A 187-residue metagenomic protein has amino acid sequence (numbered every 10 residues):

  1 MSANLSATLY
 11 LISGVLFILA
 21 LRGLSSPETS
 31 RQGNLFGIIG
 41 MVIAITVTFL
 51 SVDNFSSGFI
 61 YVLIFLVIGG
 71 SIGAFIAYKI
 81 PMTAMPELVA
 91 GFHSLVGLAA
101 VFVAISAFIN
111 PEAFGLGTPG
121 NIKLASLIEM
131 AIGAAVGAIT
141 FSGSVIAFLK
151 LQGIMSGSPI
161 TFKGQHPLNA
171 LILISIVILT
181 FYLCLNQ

Functional and structural regions predicted by a protein language model:
M1-F55, F59: N-terminal transmembrane signal-anchor/hairpin module of polytopic inner-membrane proteins
M1-G14, S51-S71, S126-F141, Q187: Structural signature of hydrophobic alpha-helical transmembrane segments
Y10-L21, M41-L50, V67-I76, V103-A104 (+2 more regions): Hydrophobic core segments of alpha-helical transmembrane domains in multi-pass membrane transport and ion-translocation
L16-T29, G70-V89, S144-P159: C-terminal ends of transmembrane helices
R31-G40, V62-I64, A84-V96, P159-L171: Cytoplasmic-side transmembrane-helix entry/capping segments in multi-pass membrane proteins
T48-L63, F75-P86, V101-P119, C184-Q187: Transmembrane alpha-helix boundary signature
G91, I128-L171: Membrane-embedded alpha-helical modules
N110-L124, G153-S158: Membrane-interface helix termini and inter-helical loops of multi-pass transporters
